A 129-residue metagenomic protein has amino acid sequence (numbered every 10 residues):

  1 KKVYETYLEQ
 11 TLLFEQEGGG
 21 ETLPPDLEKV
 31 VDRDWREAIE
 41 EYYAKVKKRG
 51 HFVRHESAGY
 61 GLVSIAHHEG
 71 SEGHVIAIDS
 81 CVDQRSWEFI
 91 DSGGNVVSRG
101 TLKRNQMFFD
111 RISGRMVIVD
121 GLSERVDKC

Functional and structural regions predicted by a protein language model:
K1, V46-R49, G59-Y60, S113-R115 (+1 more regions): Post-signal peptide N-terminal regions of Sec-secreted extracellular proteins
K1-F52: Core segments of small alpha/beta cavity-forming domains
L12-E15, S86, R111: Secondary-structure transition/hinge residues
K48-S92: Surface-exposed, charged secondary-structure patches
V75-A77, V96-C129: Short beta-strand edge/turn micro-motifs at domain boundaries
